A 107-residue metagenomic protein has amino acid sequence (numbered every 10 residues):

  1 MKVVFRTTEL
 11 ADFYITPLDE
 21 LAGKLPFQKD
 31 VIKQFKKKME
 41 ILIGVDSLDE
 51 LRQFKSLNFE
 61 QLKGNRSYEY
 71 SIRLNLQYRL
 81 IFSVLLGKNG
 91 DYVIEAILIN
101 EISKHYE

Functional and structural regions predicted by a protein language model:
M1, S47-E50, N58, L98 (+1 more regions): Glycine-rich, flexible loop/turn motifs
M1-E40: Arg/Lys-rich, positively charged N-terminal/basic patches that mediate binding to nucleic acids
R6, V31, F35-K38, N58 (+3 more regions): Amphipathic alpha-helical interface surfaces
L21, G64, K104-Y106: Basic, Lys/Arg-rich DNA-contacting stretches centered on the C-terminal catalytic core of tyrosine recombinase systems
I41, V45, Y68, N75-Q77: Amphipathic alpha-helical interaction surfaces
D46-Y70: A short, surface-exposed loop/turn module that caps and links secondary-structure elements
Y70-E107: Enriched for short, Lys/Arg-rich terminal
